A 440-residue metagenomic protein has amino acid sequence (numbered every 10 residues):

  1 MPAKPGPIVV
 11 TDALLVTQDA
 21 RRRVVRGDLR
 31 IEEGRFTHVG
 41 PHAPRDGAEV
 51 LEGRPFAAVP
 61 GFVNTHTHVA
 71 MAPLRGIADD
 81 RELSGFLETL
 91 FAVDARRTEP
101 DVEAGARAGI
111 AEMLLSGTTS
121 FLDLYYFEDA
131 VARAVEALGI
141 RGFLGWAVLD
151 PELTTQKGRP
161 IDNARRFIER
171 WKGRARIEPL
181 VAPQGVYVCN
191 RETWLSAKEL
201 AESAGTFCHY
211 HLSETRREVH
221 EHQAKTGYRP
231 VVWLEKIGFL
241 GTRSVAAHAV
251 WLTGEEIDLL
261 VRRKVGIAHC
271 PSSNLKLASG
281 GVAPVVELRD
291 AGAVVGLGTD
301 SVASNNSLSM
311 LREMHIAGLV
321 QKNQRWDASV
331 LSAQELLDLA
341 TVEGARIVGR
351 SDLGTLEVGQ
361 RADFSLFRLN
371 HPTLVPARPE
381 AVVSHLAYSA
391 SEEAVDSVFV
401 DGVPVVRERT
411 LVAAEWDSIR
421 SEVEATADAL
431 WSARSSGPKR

Functional and structural regions predicted by a protein language model:
M1-R45, A57: N-terminal metal-binding scaffold of metallo-dependent hydrolase/deaminase domains
A13, L29, G34, P55 (+15 more regions): Divalent metal-coordination and catalytic microenvironments
T17, R361-R420: C-terminal cap of metal-dependent C-N hydrolases
G61-A72, F207-R216: Histidine-centered catalytic micro-motifs
P73-A104, A111, L138-L153, G158 (+3 more regions): Active-site gating loops and adjacent loop-to-helix segments of metal-dependent hydrolytic enzymes
R75-I140, I161-G173, E424-S435: Alpha-helical scaffold segments that flank or form the walls of functional sites
A130-V250, E255: Metal-coordinating catalytic core of metallo-dependent amide/deamination hydrolases
K236-R243, V285-T373: His/Asp/Glu-enriched, well-ordered alpha-helical/loop segment that forms or immediately abuts the divalent-metal
